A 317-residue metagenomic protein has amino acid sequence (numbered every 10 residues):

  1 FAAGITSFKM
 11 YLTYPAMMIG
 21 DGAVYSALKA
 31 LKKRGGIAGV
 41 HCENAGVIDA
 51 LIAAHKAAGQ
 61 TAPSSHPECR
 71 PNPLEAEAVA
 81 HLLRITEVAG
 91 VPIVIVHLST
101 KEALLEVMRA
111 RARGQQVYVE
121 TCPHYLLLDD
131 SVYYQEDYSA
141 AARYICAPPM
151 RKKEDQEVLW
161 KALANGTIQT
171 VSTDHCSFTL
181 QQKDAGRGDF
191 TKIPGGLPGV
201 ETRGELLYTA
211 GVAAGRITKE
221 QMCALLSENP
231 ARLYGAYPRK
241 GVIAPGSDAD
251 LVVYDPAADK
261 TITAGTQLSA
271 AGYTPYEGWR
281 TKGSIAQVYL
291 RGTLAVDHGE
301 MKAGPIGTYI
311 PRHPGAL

Functional and structural regions predicted by a protein language model:
F1-V171: Histidine/acidic residue-rich metal-binding segments in metalloenzymes
T13, L98, C176, A257 (+1 more regions): Flexible loop residues that form catalytic and substrate-binding hotspots at small-molecule/glycan-binding clefts
I48, L104, L127, Q181 (+3 more regions): Active-site-proximal flexible loops/turns
G59, Y133-Y138, A185-R187, A214-R216 (+1 more regions): Short, glycine- and charge-enriched coil/turn segments that flank and shape catalytic ligand pockets
T61-P92, R143-Y144, N165, Q169-V171 (+1 more regions): His/Asp/Glu-enriched, well-ordered alpha-helical/loop segment that forms or immediately abuts the divalent-metal
C146-P149, T173, R291, D297: Thr-Gly-centered strand-to-loop micro-motif
A185-D189, P245-Y309: C-terminal cap of metal-dependent C-N hydrolases
I310-L317: Short, solvent-exposed cationic patches
